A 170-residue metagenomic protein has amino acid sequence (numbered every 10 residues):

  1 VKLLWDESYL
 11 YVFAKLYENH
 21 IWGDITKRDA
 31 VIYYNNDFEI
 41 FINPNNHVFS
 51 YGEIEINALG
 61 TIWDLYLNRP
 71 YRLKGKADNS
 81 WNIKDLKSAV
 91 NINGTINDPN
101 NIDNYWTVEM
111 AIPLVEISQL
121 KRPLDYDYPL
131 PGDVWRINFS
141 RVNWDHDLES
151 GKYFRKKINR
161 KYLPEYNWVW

Functional and structural regions predicted by a protein language model:
V1-W170: Structural preference for beta-rich elements and adjacent junctions enriched in aromatics
